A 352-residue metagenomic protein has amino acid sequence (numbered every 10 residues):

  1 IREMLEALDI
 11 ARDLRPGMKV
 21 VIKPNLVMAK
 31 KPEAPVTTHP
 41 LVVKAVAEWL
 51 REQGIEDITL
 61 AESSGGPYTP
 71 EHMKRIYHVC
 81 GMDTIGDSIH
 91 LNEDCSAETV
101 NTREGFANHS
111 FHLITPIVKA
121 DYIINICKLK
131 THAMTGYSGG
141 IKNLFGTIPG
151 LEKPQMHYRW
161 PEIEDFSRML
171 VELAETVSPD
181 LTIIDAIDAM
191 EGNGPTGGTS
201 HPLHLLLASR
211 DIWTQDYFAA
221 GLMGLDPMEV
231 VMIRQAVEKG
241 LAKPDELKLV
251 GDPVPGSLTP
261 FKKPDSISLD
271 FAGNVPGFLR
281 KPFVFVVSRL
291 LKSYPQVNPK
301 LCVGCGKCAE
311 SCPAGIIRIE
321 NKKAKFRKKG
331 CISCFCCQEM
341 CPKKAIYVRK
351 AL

Functional and structural regions predicted by a protein language model:
I1-V303, A309-A314, R318-K323, K328 (+2 more regions): N-terminal and secondary-structure boundary signal
I332: Extended, alpha-helix-rich binding/interface surfaces that flank or overlap catalytic cores and mediate recognition
F335: Short beta-to-alpha loop/turn elements within the nucleotide-binding domains of ABC transporters
